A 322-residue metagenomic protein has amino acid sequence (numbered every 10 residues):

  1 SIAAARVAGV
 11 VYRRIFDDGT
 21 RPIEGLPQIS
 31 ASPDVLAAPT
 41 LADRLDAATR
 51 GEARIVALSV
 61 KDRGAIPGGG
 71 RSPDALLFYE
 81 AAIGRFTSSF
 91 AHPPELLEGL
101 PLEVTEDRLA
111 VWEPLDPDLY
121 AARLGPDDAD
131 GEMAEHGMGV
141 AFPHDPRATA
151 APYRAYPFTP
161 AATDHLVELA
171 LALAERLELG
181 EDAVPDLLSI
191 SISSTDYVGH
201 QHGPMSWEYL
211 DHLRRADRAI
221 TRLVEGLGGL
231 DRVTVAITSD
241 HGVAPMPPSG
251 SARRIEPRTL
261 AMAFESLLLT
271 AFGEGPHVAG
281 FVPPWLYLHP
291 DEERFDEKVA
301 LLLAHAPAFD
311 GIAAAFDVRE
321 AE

Functional and structural regions predicted by a protein language model:
S1-S30, A38, D43, K61 (+6 more regions): Secreted, luminal/periplasmic, and some membrane-associated catalytic domains that remodel anionic oxygen-ester
G9-P22, E132-A150, L187-G199: Active-site-adjacent bridging/hinge elements
A31-P39, P157-H165, D182, W207-R214 (+1 more regions): Soluble non-cytosolic domains of exported or imported proteins
V35-I55: N-terminal amphipathic, basic-rich helices that act as targeting or association modules
D46-T49, E175-A183, E225-L230: Surface-exposed acidic, glycine-flexible loop patches that form ligand/cofactor-binding and adhesion interfaces
E52-S59, A65-I66, T163-D196: Active-site regions of oxyanion-processing enzymes, predominantly non-cytosolic
I66-A75, H144-R154, F158, E181-A216 (+1 more regions): Active-site His/acidic residue clusters
E106-L173, L179: Long, low-complexity, polar/charged, intrinsically disordered or flexibly structured peripheral segments
